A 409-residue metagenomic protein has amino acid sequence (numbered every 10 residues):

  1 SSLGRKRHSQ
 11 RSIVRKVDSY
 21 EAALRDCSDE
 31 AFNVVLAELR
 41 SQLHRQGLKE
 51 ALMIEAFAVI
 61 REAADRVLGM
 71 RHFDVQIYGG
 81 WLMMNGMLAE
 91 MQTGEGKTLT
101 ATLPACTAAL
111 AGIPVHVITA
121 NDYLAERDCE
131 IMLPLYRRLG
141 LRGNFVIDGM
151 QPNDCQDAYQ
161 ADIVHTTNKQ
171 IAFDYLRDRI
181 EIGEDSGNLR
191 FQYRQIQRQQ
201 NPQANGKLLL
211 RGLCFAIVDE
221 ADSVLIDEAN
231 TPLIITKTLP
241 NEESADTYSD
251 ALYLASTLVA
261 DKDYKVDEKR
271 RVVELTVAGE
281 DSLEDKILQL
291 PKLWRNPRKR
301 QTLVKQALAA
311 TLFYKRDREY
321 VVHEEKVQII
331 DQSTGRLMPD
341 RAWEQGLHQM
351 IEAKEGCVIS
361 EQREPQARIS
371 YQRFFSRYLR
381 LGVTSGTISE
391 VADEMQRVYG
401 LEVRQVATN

Functional and structural regions predicted by a protein language model:
S1-N409: Conserved P-loop NTPase motor core
